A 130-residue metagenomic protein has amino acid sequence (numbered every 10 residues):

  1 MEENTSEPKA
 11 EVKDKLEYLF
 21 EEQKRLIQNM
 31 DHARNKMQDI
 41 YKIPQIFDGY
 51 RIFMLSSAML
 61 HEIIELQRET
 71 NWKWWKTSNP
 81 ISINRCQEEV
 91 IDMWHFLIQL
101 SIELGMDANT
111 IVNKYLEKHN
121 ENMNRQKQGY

Functional and structural regions predicted by a protein language model:
M1-Y130: Flexible "arm" and connector segments at domain edges
